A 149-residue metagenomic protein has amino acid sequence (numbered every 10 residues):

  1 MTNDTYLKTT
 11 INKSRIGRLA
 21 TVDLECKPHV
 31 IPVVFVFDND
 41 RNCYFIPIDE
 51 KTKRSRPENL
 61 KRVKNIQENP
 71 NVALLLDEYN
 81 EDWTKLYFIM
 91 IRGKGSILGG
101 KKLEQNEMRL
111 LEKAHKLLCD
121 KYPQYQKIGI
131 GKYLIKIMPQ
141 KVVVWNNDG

Functional and structural regions predicted by a protein language model:
M1, K13-L19, L117-C119: Short Pro/Gly-enriched beta-strand edge/turn motifs at strand-loop
T2, P57, Y79, W83-G149: Charged, gly/pro-rich active-site loop segments
T9-N12, I66: Soluble sensory domains of the PAS superfamily and closely related sensory modules
I11-D23, V72-L76: A short, Trp-centered hydrophobic/proline-enriched beta-strand micro-motif
R18, C43-F45, A73, K136 (+1 more regions): General beta-strand recognition
V33-F37: A short, well-structured catalytic beta-strand-centered motif of the EAL phosphodiesterase domain for c-di-GMP
N39-Y79: A short mixed-secondary-structure module that forms the rim of ligand-binding clefts
